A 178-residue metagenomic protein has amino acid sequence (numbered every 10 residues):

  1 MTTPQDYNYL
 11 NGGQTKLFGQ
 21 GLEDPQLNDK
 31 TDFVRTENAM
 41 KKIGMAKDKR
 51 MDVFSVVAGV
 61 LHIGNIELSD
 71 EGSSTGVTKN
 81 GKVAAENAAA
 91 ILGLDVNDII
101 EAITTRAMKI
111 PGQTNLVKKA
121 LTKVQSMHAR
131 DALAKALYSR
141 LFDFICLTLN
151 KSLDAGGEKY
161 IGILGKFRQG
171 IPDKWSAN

Functional and structural regions predicted by a protein language model:
M1-N178: N-terminal switch/interaction subdomains of large nucleotide-dependent motors and GTPases
